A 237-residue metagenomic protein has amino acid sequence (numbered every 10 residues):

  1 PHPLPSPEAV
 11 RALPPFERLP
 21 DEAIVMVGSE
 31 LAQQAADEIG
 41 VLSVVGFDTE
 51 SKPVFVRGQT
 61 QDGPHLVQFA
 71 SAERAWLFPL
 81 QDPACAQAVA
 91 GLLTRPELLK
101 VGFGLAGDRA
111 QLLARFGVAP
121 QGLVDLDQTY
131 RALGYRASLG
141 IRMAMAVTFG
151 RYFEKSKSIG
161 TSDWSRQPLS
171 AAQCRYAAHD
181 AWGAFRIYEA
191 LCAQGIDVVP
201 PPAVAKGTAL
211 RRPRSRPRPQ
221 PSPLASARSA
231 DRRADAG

Functional and structural regions predicted by a protein language model:
P1-V45, L126, G195-V204, R211-R218 (+1 more regions): N-terminal accessory regions of nucleic-acid-interacting proteins
A23-L31, G40-V44, V54-L169, G183-R186 (+1 more regions): Conserved DEDDh/DEDDy metal-dependent 3′-5′ exonuclease domain
A172-R218, P223: Mixed-charge, glycine-rich, non-catalytic linkers/tails in nucleic-acid processing enzymes
S222-A227, A236: Acidic, proline/serine/threonine- and glycine-rich low-complexity intrinsically disordered segments
